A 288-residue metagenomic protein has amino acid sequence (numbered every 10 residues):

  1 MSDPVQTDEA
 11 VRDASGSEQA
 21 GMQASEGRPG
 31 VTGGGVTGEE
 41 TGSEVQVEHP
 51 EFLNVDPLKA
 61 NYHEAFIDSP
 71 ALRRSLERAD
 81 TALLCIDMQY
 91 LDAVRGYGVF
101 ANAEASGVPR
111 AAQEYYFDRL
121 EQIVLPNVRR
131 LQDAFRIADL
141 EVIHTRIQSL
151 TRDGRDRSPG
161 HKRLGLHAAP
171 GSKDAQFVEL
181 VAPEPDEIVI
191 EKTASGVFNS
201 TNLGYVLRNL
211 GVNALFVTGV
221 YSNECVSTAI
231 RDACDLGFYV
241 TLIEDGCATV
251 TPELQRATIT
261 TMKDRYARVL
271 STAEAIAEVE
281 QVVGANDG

Functional and structural regions predicted by a protein language model:
S2-E9, E18-A82, V99-A105, R130-A138 (+2 more regions): Active-site-adjacent betaalpha module
L84-I86: Short hydrophobic beta-strand that contains or immediately precedes a catalytic carboxylate
M88, I147, D245: Active-site loop/turn elements of alpha/beta-hydrolase fold enzymes, especially the short glycine-/histidine-rich
Q89-Y97: Short acidic, Gly/Ser-rich segments with clustered Asp/Glu that frequently serve as metal-coordination loops in enzyme
D92, E114-L120, F216: Surface-exposed cleft-lining segments at the edges of enzyme active sites
A93, L150-G154: Short catalytic/ligand-binding loop motif for oxyanion handling, primarily in non-cytosolic enzymes, centered on
Y97-F117: A solvent-exposed, charged loop/short amphipathic helix patch at secondary-structure junctions
D118-L150: Von Willebrand factor
